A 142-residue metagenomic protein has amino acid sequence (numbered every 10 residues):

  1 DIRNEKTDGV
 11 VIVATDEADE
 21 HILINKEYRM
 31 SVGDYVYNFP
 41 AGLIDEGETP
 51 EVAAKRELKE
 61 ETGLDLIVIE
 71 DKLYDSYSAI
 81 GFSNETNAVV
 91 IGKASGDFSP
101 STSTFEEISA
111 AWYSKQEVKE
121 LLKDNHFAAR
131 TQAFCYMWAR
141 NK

Functional and structural regions predicted by a protein language model:
D1-V13, A18: Acidic, metal-coordinating catalytic segment for phosphate/diphosphate chemistry, firing primarily on the Nudix
D8-V11, G42-R130: Unchanged
E17, L23-N25: Glycine/small-residue-rich phosphate/adenosyl-binding loop
R29-S31, I44-D45: Short, catalytically relevant binding-site loops at active-site mouths
S31-Y37: A conserved beta-turn-beta hairpin within the catalytic core of GNAT-like acetyltransferases that forms part
A133-K142: Short, amphipathic C-terminal "tail helix"
